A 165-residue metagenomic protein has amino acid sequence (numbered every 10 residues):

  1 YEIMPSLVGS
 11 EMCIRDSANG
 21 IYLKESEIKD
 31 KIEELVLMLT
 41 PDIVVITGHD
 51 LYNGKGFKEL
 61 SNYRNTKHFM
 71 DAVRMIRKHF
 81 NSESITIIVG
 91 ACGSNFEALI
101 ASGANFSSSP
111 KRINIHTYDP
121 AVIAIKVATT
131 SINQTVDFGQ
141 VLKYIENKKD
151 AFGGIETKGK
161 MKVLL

Functional and structural regions predicted by a protein language model:
Y1-G9, C13-I14: Single conserved hydrophobic/aromatic residue that forms the stacking wall/gate of nucleotide- or nucleobase-binding
S6, S26-E27, D50-N53: Short acidic, S/G/P-rich loop/turn micro-motifs used as interaction or catalytic elements
R15-L37: Functional beta-strand-loop-alpha-helix junction segments that form "active/interaction loops" within catalytic
A18-Y22, V45, F106-S109: Short hydrophobic alpha-helical runs that function as membrane-insertion/retention elements
V36-H49, A104: Proline-aspartate-enriched helix->loop->beta-strand connector
D50-N65: Glycine-rich phosphate-binding "P-loop"
F69-I115: Catalytic cores of nucleophile-dependent amide-cleaving enzymes
K111-L165: C-terminal functional extensions of proteins
